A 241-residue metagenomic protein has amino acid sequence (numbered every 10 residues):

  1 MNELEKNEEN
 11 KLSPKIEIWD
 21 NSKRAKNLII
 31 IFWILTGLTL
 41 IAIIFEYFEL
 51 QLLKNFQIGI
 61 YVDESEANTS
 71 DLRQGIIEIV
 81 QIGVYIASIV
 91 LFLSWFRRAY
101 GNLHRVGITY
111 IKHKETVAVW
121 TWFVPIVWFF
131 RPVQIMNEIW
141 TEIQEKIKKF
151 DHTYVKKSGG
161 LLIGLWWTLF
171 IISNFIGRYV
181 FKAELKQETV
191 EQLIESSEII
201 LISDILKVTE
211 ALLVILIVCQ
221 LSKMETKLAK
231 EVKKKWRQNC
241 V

Functional and structural regions predicted by a protein language model:
M1-D20, K149, K227-V241: Low-complexity, intrinsically disordered extramembrane tails and loops of integral membrane proteins
L28-I34, L38-I41, S70-L93, W120 (+2 more regions): Physicochemical signature of membrane-embedded alpha-helices that form the seven-helix bundle of GPCRs, emphasizing
T36-K54, F175-F181: Alpha-helical transmembrane segments of multi-pass membrane proteins
K54-L72: Perimembrane loop-to-helix junctions flanking transmembrane segments
I89-G107, I139: Membrane-helix interface/capping segments
E115-M136: Hydrophobic, aromatic-rich membrane-embedded alpha-helical segments
V133-L165: Membrane-interface alpha-helices
F170-V241: Juxtamembrane transition segments at transmembrane-helix termini in multipass membrane proteins
